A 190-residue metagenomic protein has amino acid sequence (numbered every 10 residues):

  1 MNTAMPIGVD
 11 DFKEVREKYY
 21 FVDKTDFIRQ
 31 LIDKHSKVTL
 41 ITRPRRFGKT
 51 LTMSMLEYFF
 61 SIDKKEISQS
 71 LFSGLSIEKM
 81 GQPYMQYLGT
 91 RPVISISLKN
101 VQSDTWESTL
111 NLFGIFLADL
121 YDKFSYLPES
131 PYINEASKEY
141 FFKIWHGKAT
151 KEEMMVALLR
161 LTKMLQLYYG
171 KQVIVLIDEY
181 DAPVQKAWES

Functional and structural regions predicted by a protein language model:
T3, G8, K13, D23 (+1 more regions): P-loop NTPase motor core
V22-I32: Pre-Walker A adenine-sensing motif
H35-T39, R91: Pre-Walker A (Motif I) flank of P-loop NTPase domains
P44-R45: The conserved Walker
K49: Conserved lysine of the Walker
T52: Hydrophobic positions on the alpha1 helix immediately C-terminal to the Walker A/P-loop
K123-L176: Mid-core helix/loop region of P-loop NTP-binding domains shared across ATPases and GTPases
Y169-S190: Conserved P-loop NTPase "ATPase switch" module shared by AAA+ and STAND
